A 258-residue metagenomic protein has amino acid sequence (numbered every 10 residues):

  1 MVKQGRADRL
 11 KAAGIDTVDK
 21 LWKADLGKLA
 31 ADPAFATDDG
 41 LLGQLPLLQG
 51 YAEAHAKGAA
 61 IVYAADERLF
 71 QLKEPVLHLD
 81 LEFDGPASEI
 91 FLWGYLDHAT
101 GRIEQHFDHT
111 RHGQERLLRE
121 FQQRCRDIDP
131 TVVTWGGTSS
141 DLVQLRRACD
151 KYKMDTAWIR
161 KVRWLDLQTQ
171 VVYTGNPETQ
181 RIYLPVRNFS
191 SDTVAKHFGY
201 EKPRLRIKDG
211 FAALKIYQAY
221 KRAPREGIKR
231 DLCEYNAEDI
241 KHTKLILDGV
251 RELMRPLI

Functional and structural regions predicted by a protein language model:
M1-W93, D97: C-terminal extensions
D8, T169, R230-D231: Positions in alpha-helical segments
T17, S140-D141, H242: Short phosphate-engaging motifs
A24-A30, L165-Q168, F211-Q218: Short, conserved phosphate-binding/catalytic loop or strand-edge motifs used in phosphoryl-/nucleotidyl-transfer
L81-F83, L167, I240: Generic detector of well-ordered alpha-helical packing
Y95, E104-F211: Conserved DEDDh/DEDDy metal-dependent 3′-5′ exonuclease domain
A99-G101: Solvent-exposed strand-loop boundary residues in beta-sheet-rich modules
R181-P185, T193-I258: Acidic, Mg2+-coordinating catalytic module of metal-dependent nucleases/exonucleases that use a two-metal-ion mechanism
